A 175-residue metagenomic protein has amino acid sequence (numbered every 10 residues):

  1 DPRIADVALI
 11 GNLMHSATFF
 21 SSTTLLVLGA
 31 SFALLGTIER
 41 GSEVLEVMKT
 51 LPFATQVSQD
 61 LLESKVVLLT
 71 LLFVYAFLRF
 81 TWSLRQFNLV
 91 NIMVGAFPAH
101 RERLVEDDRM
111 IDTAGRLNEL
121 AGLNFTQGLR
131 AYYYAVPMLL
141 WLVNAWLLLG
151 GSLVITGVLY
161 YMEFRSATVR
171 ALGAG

Functional and structural regions predicted by a protein language model:
D1, E46-L51, N88-L117: Juxtamembrane inter-helical linkers in multi-pass membrane proteins
I4, A8, Q56-V57, L61 (+1 more regions): Membrane-helix interfacial "entry" motifs
D6-F32, V66, L123-L149: Transmembrane alpha-helical segments and their cytosolic interface motifs in multi-pass membrane proteins
T23-Y75: Long, highly hydrophobic alpha-helical transmembrane signal-anchor segments
G29, A33-G36, F80, L84-F87 (+3 more regions): Transmembrane helix-loop junctions and nearby membrane-interface residues
L69-F97, T168-G173: Inner-leaflet juxtamembrane helices
V105-F125, S166, R170-A171: Hydrophobic alpha-helical transmembrane segments of integral membrane proteins
L142-G175: C-terminal structured interaction module
